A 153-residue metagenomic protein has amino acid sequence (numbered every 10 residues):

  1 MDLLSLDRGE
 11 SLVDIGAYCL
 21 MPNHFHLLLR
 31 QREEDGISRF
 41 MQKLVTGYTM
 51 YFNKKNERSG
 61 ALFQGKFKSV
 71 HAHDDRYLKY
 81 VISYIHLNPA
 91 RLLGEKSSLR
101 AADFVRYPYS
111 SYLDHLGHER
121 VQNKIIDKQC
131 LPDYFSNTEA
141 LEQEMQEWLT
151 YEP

Functional and structural regions predicted by a protein language model:
M1-I125, Q129-P153: Short catalytic/metal-binding and nucleic-acid-binding patches
